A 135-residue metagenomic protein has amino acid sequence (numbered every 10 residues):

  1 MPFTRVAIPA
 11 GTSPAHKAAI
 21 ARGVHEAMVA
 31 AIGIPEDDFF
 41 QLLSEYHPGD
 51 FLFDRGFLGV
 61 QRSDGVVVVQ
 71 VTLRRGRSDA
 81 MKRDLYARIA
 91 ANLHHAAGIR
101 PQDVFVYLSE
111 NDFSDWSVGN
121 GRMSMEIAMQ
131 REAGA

Functional and structural regions predicted by a protein language model:
M1-A135: A domain-level signal for the structural core that forms small-molecule/cofactor-binding pockets and catalytic centers
